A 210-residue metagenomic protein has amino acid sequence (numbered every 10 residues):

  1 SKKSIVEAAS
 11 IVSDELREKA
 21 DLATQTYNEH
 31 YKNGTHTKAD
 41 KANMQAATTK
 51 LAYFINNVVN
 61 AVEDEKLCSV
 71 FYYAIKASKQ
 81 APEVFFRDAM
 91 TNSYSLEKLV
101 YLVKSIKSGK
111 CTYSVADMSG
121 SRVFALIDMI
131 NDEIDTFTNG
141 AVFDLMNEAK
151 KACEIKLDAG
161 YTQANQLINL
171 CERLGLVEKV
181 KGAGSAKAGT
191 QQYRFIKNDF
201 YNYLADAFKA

Functional and structural regions predicted by a protein language model:
S1-S4: Intrinsically disordered, low-complexity, charge-biased tails
A8-S13, D21-R122: Long, low-complexity, charged/polar intrinsically disordered regions in eukaryotic proteins
A125-E133: Short, amphipathic alpha-helical "recognition" segments used to contact nucleic acids or chromatin
D132-I155: Short acidic, hydrophobic short linear motifs in intrinsically disordered regions
I155-R173: Short amphipathic alpha-helical interaction segments
E172-G184: A short, conserved structural fragment
G184-I196: Minor-groove-contacting beta-hairpin "wing" of winged helix-turn-helix DNA-binding domains
R194-A210: Short, amphipathic alpha-helical interaction segments positioned at domain boundaries
